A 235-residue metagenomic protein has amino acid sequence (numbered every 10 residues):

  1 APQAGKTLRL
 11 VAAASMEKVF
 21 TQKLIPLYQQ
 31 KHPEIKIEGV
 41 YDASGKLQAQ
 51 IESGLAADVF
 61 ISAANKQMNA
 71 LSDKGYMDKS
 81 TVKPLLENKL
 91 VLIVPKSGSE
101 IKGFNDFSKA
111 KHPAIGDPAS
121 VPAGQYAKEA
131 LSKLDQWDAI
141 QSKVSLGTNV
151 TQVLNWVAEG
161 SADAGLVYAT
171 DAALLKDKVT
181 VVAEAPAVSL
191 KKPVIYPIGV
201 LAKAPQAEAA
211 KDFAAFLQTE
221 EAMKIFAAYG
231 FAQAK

Functional and structural regions predicted by a protein language model:
A1-K31, K36, G45, A49-S53 (+4 more regions): Exported/periplasmic ABC-transporter solute-binding proteins
I37, K79-T81: A short linear hydrophobic-aromatic micro-motif
L55-A56, K79: Short glycine-enriched, charge-decorated loop/helix-capping segments at active-site entrances that position
D58-S62: Periplasmic-binding protein-like
T81-L90: Short, glycine-/small- and polar/acidic-enriched structural segments that line small-molecule recognition paths
